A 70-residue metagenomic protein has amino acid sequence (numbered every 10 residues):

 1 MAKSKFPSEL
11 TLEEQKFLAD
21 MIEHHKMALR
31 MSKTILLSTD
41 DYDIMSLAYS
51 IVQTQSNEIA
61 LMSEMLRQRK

Functional and structural regions predicted by a protein language model:
M1-K70: His/Met- and acidic-residue-enriched segments that coordinate or traffic transition-metal cofactors and support
